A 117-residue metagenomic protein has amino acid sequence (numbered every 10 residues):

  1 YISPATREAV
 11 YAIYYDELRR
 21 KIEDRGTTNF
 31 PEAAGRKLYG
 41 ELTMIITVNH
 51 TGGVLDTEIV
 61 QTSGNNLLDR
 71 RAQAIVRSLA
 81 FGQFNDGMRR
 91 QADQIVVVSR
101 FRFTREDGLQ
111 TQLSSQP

Functional and structural regions predicted by a protein language model:
Y1-A5, R20-T27, N49-Q61, Q73-F84 (+1 more regions): Conserved "boundary/linchpin" sites in short secondary-structure elements
A5, A9-I13: Intrinsic disorder
A12-Y15, P31: Alpha-helical promoter-recognition and RNA polymerase-docking modules of transcription initiation factors, dominated by
Y14, L18, L68-A72: Stable alpha-helical elements in mature extracytoplasmic
F30-G35, G87: Surface-exposed patches in mature extracellular/periplasmic domains of secreted proteins
K37-L42: Short, small/polar residue-rich loop motifs at catalytic or cofactor-binding pockets
Q61-L67: A short acidic/small-residue loop/turn micro-motif
